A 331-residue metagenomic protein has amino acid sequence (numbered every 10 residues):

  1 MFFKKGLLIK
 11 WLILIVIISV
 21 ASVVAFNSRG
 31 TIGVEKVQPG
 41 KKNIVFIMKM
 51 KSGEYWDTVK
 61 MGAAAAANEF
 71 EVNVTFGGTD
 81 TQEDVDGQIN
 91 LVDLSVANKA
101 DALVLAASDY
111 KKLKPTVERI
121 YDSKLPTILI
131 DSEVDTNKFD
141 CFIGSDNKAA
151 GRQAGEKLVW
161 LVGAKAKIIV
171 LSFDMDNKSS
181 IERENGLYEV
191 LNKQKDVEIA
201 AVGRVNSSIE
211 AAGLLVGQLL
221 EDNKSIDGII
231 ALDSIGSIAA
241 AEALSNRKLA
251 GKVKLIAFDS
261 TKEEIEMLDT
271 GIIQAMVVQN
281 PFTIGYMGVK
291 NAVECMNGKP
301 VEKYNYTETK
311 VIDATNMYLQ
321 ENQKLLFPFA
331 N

Functional and structural regions predicted by a protein language model:
M1-I17: N-terminal Sec-pathway targeting helices
K10-I13, S28-R29, S179, L191 (+2 more regions): Hinge/cleft segment of the Venus flytrap/periplasmic-binding protein
I44-G62, A66, F70, T75-I89 (+4 more regions): Extracytoplasmic "Venus flytrap"
Y55-V72, A150-A154, K178-V197, A211 (+4 more regions): Short, solvent-exposed amphipathic alpha-helices that sit in or adjacent to ligand/effector-binding or catalytic
A67-T81, I168-S172, L191-E210: Short beta-strand elements in bilobed, periplasmic/extracellular small-molecule ligand-binding domains
A102-Y121, L187, V205-E266: Hydrophobic alpha-helical
Y110-A149, T261-D269: Flexible loop/hinge segments that line or gate small-molecule binding clefts
I143-K167, A211-G213, E264, Q279-N297: Hydrophobic alpha-helical segments within soluble ligand-binding/sensing domains
